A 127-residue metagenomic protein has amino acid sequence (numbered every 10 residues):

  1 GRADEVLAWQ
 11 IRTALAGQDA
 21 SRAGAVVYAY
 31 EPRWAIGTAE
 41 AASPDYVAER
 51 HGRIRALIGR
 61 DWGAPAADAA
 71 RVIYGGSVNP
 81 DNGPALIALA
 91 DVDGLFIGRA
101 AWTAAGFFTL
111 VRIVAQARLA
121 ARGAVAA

Functional and structural regions predicted by a protein language model:
G1-A67: Active-site rim beta-loop-alpha module in soluble metabolic enzymes
Y28, D93-L95: Hydrophobic residues within beta-strands of alpha/beta enzymes
E31, L86, G98: Conserved, mostly hydrophobic/aromatic
P44, P80, A104-A105: Loop/helix-junction capping segments adjacent to catalytic residues or to phosphate/diphosphate-binding pockets
A69-V72: Alpha/beta-hydrolase fold nucleophile elbow
Y74-P80, R99-A101: Glycine-rich beta-to-alpha transition loops that act as phosphate-gripper elements at the mouths of alpha/beta enzyme
V78-D91: Catalytic cores of alpha/beta
L89, A101-A127: C-terminal helical cap(s) of enzyme catalytic domains, especially alpha/beta-barrels
